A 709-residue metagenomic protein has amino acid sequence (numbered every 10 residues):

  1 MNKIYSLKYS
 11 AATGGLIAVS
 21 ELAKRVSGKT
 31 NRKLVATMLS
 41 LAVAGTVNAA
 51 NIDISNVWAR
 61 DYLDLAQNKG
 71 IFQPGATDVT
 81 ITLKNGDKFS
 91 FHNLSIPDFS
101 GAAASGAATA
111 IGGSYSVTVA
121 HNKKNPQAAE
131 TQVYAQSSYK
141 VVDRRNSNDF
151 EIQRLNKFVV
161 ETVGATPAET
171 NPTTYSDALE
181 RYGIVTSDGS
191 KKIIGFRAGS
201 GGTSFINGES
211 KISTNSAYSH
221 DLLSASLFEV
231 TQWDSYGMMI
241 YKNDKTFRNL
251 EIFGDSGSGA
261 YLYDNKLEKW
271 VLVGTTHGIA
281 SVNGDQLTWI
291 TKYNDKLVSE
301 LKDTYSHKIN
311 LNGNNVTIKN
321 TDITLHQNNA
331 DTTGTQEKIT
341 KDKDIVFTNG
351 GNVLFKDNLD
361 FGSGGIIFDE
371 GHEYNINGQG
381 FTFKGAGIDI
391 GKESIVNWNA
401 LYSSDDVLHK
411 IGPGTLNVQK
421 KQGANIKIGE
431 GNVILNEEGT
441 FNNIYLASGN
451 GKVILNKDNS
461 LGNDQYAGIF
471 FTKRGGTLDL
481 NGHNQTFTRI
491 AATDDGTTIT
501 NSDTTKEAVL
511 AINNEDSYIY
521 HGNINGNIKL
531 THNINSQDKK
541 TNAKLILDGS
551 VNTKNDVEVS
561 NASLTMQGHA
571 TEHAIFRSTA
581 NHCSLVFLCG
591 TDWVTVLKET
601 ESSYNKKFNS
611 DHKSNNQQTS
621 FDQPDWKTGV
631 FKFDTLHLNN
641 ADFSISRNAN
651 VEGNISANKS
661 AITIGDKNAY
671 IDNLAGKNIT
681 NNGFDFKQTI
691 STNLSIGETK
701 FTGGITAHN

Functional and structural regions predicted by a protein language model:
I4-T30, A44-A49, S299-T382, S550 (+6 more regions): Solvent-exposed adhesion/ligand-recognition segments of exported proteins
G14, S114, T118, Q153 (+4 more regions): Terminal peptide-recognition signature
A50-I81, G106-N122, R145, N215-K245 (+1 more regions): C-terminal subregion of chymotrypsin/trypsin-like serine protease catalytic domains
T77, I81-S138: Catalytic histidine site
F150-L250, G254: Chymotrypsin/trypsin-fold serine protease catalytic domain
T321, G414, I428-N436, G449-G451 (+5 more regions): Glycine- and acidic-residue-biased ligand/ion/polar-headgroup-sensing regions
N349-K420, K457-S550, S614-N709: Extracellular, surface-exposed repeat architectures
L455, D495-T497, M566-K632: Acidic/polar low-complexity surface segments
